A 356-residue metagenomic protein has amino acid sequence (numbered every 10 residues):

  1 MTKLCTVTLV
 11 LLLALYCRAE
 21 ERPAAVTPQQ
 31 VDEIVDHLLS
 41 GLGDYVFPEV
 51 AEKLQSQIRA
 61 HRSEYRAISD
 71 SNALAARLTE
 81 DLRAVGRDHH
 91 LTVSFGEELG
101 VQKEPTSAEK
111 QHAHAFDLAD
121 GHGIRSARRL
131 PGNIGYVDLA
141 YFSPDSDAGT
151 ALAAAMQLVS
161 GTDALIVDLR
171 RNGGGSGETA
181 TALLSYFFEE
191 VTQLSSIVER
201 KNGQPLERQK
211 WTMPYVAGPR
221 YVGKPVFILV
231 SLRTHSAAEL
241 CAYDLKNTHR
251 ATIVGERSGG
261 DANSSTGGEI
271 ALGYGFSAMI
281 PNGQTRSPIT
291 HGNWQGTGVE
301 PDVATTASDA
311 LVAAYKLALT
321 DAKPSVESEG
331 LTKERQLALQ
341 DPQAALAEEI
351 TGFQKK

Functional and structural regions predicted by a protein language model:
C5-A14: Bacterial N-terminal signal peptides
C17-E21: Boundary at the C-terminal end of the N-terminal hydrophobic targeting segment
L38, L82, V137, V167 (+3 more regions): Terminal peptide-recognition signature
V46-G132, S328-K356: Extended, small/polar residue-biased N-terminal targeting/export presequences and adjacent propeptide/linker tracts
E97-V101, Y141-D145, R171-G177, Q193-L194 (+4 more regions): Solvent-exposed loop/turn segments at secondary-structure junctions within structured extracellular/periplasmic domains
I124-G149: STAS-typified acidic loop motif
G175-P225, N263-L272, I280-Q284, P288: Gly/Ser/Thr-rich loop/hinge elements
G292-K356: Low-complexity, Gly/Ser/Thr/Pro-rich intrinsically disordered linker/tail segments
